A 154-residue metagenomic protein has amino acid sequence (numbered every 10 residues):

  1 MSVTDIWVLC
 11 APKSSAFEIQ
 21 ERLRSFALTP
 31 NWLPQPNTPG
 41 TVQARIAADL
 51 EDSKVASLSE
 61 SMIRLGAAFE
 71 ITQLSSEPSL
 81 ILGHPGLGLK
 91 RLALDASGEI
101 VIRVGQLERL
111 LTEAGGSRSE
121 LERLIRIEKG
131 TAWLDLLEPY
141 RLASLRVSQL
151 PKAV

Functional and structural regions predicted by a protein language model:
M1, P36-A47: Short glycine-rich, basic-tinged beta-strand/loop micro-motifs
M1-W32: Short, extreme N-terminal segment that most often corresponds to the first beta-strand
I6-V8, I19, L23, A44-I46 (+2 more regions): Hydrophobic beta-strand residues in large extracellular and virion-surface proteins
Q20-R22, Q35, L58, I81: Generic alpha-helix signal with a bias toward terminal, lower-confidence helices and secondary-structure junctions
P30-T38, M62: Short, exposed beta-strand/loop patches in secreted or surface proteins that constitute
I46-V154: Charged interaction segments
